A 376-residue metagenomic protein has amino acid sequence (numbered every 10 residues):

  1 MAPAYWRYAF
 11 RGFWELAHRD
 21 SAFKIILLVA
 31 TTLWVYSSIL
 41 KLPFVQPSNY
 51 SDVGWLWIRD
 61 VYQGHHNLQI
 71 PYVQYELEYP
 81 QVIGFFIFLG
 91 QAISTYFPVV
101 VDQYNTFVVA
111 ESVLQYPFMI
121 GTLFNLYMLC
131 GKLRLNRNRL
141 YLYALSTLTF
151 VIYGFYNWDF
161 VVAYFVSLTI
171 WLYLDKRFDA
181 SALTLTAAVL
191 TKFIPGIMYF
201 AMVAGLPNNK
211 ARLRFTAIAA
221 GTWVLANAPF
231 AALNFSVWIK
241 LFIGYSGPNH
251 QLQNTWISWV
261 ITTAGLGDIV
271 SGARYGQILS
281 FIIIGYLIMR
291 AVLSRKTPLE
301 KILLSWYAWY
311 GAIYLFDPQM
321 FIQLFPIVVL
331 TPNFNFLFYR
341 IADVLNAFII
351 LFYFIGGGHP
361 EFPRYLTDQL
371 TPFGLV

Functional and structural regions predicted by a protein language model:
M1-K240, A273-V376: Multi-pass membrane glycosyltransferase architecture that uses lipid-linked
A232-G276, F321: Periplasmic/ER-lumenal interhelical loops and adjacent helix-loop junctions in multi-pass membrane proteins
